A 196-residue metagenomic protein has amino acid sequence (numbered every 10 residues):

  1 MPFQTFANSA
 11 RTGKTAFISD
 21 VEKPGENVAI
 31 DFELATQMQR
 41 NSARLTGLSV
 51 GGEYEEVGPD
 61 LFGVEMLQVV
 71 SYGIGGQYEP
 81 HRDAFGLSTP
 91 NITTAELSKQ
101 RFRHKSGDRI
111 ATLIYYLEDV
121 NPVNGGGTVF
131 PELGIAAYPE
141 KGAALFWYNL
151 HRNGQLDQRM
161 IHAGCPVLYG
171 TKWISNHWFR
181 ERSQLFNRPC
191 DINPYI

Functional and structural regions predicted by a protein language model:
M1-F146, L150-I196: Fe(II)/2-oxoglutarate oxygenase catalytic core
